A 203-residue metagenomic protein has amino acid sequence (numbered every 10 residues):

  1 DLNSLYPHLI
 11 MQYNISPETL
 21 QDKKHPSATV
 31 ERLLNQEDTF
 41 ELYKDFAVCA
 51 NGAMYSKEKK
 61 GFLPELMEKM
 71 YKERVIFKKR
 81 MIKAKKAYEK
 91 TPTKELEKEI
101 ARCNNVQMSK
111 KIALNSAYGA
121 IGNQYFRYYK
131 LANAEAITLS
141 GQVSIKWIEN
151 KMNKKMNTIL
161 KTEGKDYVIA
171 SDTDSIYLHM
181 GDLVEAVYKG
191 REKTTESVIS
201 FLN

Functional and structural regions predicted by a protein language model:
L2-N203: Conserved acidic
